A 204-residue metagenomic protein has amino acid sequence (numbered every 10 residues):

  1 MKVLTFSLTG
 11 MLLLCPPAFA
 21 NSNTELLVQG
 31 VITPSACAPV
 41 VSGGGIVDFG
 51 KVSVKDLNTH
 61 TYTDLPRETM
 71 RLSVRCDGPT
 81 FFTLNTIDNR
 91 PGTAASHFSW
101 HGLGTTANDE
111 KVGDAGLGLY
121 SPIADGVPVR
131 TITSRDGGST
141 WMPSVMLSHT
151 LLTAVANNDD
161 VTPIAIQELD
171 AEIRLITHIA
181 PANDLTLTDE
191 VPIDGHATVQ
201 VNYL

Functional and structural regions predicted by a protein language model:
M1-T9: Sec-dependent signal peptide recognition, specifically the positively charged N-region followed immediately by
K2-V3, F19-L204: Mature extracellular/passenger domains of Gram-negative fimbrial/pilin and adhesin proteins
C15-P17: N-terminal signal peptide c-region/cleavage motif recognized by signal peptidases
